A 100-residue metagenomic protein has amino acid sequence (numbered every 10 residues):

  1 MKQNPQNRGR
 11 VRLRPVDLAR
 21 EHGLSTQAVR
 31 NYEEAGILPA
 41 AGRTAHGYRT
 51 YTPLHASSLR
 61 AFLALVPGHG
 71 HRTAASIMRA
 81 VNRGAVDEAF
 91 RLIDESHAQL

Functional and structural regions predicted by a protein language model:
M1-R20, E34-A35, P39-L100: Arg/Lys-rich, alpha-helical DNA-contact motif
Q27: Key DNA-contact positions within bacterial/archaeal DNA-binding proteins
